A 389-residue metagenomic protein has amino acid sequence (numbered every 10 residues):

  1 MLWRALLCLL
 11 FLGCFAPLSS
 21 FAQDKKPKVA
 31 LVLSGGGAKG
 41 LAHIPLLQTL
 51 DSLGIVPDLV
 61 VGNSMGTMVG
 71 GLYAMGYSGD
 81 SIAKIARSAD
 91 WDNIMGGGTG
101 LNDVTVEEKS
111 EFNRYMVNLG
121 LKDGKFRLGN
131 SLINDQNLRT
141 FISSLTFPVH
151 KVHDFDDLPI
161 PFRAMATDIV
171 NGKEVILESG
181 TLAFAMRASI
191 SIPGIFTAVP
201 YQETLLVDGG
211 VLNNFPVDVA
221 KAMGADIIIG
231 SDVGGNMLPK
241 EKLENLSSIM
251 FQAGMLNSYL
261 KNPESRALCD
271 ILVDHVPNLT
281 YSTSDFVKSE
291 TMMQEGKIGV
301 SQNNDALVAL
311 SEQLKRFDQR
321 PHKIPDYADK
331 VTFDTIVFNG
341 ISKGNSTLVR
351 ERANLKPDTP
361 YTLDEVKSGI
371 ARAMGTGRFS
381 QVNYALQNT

Functional and structural regions predicted by a protein language model:
M1-P27: Bacterial Sec-dependent N-terminal signal peptides
F21-N63, G71-N388: Patatin-like phospholipase
